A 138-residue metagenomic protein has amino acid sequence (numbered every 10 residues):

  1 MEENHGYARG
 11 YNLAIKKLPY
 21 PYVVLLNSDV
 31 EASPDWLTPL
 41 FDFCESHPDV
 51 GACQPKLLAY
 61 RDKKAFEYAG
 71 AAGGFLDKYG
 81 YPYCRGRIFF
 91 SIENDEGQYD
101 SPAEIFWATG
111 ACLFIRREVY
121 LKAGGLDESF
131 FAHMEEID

Functional and structural regions predicted by a protein language model:
M1-L18, S28: Glycine-rich, basic loop-to-helix element that forms the pyrophosphate-binding segment of sugar-nucleotide handling
E3, Y7, Y11, W36 (+2 more regions): Conserved donor sugar-nucleotide recognition element shared by glycan-biosynthetic enzymes
H5, V30-E31, L57, F130: Acidic metal-phosphate-binding loop of nucleotide-sugar-dependent transferases
V23: Short aromatic/hydrophobic "clamp" motif used to bind/position activated sugar donors
E31-Y81: Conserved donor NDP-sugar-binding/catalytic core segment of glycosyltransferases
G74-I105: Short, flexible, basic/aromatic active-site loop/helix in glycosyltransferases
F106-D138: A short, conserved alpha-helix in the catalytic core of glycosyltransferases
